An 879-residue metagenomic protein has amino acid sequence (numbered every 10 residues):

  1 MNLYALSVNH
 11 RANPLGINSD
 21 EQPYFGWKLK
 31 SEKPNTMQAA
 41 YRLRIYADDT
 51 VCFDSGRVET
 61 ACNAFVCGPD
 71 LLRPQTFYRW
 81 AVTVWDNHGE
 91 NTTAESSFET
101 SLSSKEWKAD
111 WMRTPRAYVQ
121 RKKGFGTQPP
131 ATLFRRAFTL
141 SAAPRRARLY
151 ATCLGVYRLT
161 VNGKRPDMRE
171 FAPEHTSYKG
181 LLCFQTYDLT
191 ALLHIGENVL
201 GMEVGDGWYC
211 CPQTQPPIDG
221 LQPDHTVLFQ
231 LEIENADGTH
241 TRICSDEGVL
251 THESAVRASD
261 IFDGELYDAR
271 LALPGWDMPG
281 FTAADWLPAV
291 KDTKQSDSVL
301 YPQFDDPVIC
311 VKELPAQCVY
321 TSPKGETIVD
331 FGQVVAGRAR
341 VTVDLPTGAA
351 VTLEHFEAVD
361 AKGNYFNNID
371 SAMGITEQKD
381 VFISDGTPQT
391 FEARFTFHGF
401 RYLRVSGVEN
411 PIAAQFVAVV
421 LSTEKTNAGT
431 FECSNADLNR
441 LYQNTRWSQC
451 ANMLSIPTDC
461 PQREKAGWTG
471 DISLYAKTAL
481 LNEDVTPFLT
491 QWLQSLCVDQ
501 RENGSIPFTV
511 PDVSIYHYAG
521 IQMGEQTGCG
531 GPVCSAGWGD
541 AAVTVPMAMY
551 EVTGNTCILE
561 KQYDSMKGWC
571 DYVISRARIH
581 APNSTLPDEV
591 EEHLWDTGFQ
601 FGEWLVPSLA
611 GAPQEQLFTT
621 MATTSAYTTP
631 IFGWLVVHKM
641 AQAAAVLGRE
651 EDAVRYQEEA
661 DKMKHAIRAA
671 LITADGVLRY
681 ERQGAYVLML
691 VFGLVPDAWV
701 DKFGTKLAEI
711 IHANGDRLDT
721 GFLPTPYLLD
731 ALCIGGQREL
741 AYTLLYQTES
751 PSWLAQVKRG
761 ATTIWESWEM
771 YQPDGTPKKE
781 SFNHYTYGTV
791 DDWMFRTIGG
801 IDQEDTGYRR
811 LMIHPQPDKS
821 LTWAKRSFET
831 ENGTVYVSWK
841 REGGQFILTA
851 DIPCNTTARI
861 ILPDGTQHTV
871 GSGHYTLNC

Functional and structural regions predicted by a protein language model:
M1-R463, G470-D471, P487-T490, P507-P511 (+6 more regions): Extracellular/oxidizing-compartment recognition motifs
K122-P129, R148, P166, E174-Y178 (+19 more regions): Alpha-helix capping and helix-loop boundary segments enriched in small/acidic/polar residues
R148-A151, R338-E357, E392, S406 (+5 more regions): Alpha-helical support elements that line or immediately flank enzyme active sites and cofactor-binding pockets
V156, T226-L228, D246-E253, I412-Q443 (+8 more regions): Active-site acid/base region of carbohydrate-active enzymes
L200, Y267-D268, E464-G467, L474 (+9 more regions): C-terminal capping/lid segments that line or modulate ligand- or cofactor-binding pockets
D219, P223-E232, T241-W276, P302-D305 (+3 more regions): Non-catalytic C-terminal accessory modules of carbohydrate-active enzymes
T347-K362, V420, E432, N439 (+8 more regions): Acidic, mature catalytic/reactive cores of soluble proteins
P546, W634-V637, A641-A644: Non-transmembrane amphipathic alpha-helical segments
